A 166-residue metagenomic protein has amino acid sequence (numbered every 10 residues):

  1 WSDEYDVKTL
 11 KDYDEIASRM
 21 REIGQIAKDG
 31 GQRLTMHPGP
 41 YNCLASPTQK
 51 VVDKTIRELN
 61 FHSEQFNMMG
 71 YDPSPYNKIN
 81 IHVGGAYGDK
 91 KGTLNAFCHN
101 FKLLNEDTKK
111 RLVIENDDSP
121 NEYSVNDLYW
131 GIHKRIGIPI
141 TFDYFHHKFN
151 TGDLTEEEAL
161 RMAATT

Functional and structural regions predicted by a protein language model:
W1-D12: Glycine-rich, proline-tolerant flexible connector loops at the mouths of alpha/beta enzymes
S2-D3, C43-L44, K148: Short, solvent-exposed loop/turn segments at secondary-structure junctions
E4, D143, L160-A163: Generic low-polarity alpha-helical segments
Y5-V7, P47-Q49, D153-L154: Short secondary-structure transition/capping segments
D12-P139: Active-site acidic/histidine proton-transfer and metal-coordination neighborhood in alpha/beta enzyme cores
D53-I56, F149-T166: A short alpha/beta connector and helix-capping loop motif
P120, F145-T151: Short acidic, Gly/Ser-rich segments with clustered Asp/Glu that frequently serve as metal-coordination loops in enzyme
I138-T141, F149: Long, compositionally biased, intrinsically disordered segments
